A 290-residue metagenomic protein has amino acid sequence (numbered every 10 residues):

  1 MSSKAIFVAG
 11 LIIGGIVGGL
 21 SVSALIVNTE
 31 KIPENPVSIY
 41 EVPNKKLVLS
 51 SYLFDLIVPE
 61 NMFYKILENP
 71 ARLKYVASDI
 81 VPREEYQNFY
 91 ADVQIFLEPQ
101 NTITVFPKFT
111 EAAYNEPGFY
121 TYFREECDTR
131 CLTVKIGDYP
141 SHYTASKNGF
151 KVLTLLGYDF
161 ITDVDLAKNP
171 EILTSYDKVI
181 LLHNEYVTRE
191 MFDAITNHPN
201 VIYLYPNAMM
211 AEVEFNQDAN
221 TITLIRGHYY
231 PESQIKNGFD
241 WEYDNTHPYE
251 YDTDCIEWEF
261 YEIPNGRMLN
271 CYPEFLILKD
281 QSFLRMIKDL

Functional and structural regions predicted by a protein language model:
M1-G18: N-terminal Sec-pathway targeting helices
A5, A9, A24, A71 (+8 more regions): A sequence-composition feature that detects small, non-aromatic residues
V8-I13, V93-I95, V105, L153 (+2 more regions): Generic hydrophobic secondary-structure signal
G18-P36: Membrane-interface motif at the C-terminal end of an N-terminal transmembrane signal
N35-E171, D240-H247, D252-L290: Aromatic-Pro/Gly-enriched surface loop or interdomain linker that acts as a lid/target-recognition segment
V48-Y52, I57, T104-P107, L182-H183 (+3 more regions): Intrinsic-disorder/low-complexity accessory segments
D138-F215: Helical hinge/lid and interdomain linker segments adjacent to catalytic or ligand-binding clefts that mediate domain
E185-L269: A glycine-rich, often tryptophan-bearing local segment used as a flexible ligand/cofactor-contacting loop or short
